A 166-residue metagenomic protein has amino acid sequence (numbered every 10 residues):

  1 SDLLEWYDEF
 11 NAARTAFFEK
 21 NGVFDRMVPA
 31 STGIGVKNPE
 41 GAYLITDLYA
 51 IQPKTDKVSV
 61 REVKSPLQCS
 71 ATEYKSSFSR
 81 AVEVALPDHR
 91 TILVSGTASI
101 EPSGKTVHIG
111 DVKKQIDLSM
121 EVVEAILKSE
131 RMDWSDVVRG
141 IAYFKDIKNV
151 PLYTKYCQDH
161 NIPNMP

Functional and structural regions predicted by a protein language model:
D2-R139, Y143-P166: N-terminal presequence-like segments and the immediate start of the first folded domain
